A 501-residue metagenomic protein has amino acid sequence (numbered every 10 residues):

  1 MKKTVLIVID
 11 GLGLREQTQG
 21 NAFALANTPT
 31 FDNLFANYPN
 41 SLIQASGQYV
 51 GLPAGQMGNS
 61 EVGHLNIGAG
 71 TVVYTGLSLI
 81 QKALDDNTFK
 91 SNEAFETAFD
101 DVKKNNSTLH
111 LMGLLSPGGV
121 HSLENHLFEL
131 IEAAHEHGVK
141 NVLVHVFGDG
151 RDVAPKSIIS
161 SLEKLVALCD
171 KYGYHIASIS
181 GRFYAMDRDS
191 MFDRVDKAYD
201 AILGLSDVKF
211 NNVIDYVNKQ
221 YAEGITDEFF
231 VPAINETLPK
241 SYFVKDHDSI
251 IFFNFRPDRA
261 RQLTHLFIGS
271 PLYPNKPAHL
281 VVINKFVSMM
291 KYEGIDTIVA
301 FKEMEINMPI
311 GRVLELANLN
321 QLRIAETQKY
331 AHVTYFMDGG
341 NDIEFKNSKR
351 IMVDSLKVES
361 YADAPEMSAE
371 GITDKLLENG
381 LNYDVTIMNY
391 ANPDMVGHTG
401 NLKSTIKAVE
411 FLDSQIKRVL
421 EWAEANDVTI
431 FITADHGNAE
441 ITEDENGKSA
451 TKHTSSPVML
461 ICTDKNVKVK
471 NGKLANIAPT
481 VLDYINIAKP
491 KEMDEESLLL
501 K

Functional and structural regions predicted by a protein language model:
M1-K501: Feature captures the catalytic ectodomains and active-site-proximal regions of enzymes that hydrolyze or transfer
